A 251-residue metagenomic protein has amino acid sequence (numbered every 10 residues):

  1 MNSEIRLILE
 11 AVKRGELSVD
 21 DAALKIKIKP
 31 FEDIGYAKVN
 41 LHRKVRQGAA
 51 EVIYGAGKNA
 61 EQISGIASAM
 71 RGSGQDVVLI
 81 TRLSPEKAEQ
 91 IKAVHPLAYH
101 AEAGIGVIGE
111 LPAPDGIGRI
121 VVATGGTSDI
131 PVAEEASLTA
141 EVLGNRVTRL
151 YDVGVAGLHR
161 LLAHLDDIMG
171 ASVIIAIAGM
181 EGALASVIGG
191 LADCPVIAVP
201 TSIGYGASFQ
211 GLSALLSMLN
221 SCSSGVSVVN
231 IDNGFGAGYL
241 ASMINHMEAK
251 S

Functional and structural regions predicted by a protein language model:
M1-S84, E89, A93-V94: Long amphipathic alpha-helical segments
E61-I63, D129-E134, L158-H159, A178-V187 (+2 more regions): Short glycine/serine/threonine-rich phosphate/pyrophosphate-binding segments that cradle anionic phosphate groups
A93-H95, L191-A192, C222-S224: Short, structured coil segments at secondary-structure junctions
I105-G109, R146-D167, L212-S213, V229: Glycine-rich oxoanion-binding loops at beta->alpha junctions
I117-H159: Glycine-rich phosphate/diphosphate-binding loop of Rossmann-like nucleotide-binding domains
T124, S128, D166-M169, V173 (+2 more regions): C-terminal binding/interaction regions
A163-T201: Glycine-rich phosphate-binding loop
